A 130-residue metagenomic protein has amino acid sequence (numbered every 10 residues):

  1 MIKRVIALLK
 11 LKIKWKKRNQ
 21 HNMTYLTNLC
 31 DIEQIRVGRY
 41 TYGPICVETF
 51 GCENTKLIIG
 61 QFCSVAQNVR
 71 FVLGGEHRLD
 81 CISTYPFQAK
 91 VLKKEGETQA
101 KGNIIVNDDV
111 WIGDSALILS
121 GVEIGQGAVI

Functional and structural regions predicted by a protein language model:
M1-D109, D114-I118: Domain-scale signature associated with acetyltransferase and cell-envelope carbohydrate enzymes
A116-I118, V122-Q126: Conserved SAM-binding loop
